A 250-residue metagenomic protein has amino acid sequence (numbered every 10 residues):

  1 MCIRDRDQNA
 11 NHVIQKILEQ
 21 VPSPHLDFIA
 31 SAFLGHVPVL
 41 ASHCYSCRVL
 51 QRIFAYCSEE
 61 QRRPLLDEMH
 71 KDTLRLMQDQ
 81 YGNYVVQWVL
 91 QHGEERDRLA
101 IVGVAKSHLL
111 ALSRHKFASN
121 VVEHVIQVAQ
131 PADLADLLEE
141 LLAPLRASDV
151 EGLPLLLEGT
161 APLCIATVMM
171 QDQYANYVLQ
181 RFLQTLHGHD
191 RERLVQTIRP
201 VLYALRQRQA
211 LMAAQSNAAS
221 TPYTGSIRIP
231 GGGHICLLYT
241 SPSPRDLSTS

Functional and structural regions predicted by a protein language model:
M1-I3, Y239-S250: Single conserved hydrophobic/aromatic residue that forms the stacking wall/gate of nucleotide- or nucleobase-binding
R4-S241: Eukaryotic gene-expression regulator signature that favors modular helical reader/repeat domains and their
